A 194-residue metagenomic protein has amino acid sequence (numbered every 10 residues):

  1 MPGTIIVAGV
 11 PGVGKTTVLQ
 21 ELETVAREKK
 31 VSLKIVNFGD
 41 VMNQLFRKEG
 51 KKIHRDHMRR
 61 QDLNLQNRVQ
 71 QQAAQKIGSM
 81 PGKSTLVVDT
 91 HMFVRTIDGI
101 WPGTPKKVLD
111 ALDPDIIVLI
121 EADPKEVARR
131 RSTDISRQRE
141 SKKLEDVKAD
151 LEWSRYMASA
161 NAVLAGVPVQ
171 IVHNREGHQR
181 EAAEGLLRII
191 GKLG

Functional and structural regions predicted by a protein language model:
V7: Hydrophobic anchor at the beta1->P-loop junction of P-loop NTPases
G12: Walker A (P-loop) phosphate-binding loop of P-loop NTPases
K15: Conserved lysine of the Walker
T24-K34: Post-Walker A helix-loop "phosphate-sensing" segment adjacent to the P-loop in P-loop NTPases
K34-P102: ATP-dependent small-molecule kinase phosphotransfer cores that center on conserved nucleotide phosphate-binding segments
T90-D134: ATP-dependent NMP and nucleoside kinases share a basic, alpha-helical "lid"
R155-G194: NTP-dependent small-molecule kinase module
